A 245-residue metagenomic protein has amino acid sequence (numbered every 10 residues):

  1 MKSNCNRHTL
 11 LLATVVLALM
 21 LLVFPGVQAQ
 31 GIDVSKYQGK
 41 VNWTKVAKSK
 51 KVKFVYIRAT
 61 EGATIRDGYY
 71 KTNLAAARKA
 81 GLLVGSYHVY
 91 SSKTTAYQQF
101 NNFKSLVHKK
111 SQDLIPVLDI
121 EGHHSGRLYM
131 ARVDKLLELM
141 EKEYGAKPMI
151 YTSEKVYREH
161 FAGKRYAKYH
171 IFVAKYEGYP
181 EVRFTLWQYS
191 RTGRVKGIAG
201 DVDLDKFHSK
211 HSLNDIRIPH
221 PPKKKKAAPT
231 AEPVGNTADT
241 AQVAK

Functional and structural regions predicted by a protein language model:
K2-A13: Bacterial N-terminal signal peptides that target proteins for export
A13-V23: Bacterial N-terminal signal peptides
F24-A29: Sec/Tat signal peptide C-region and signal peptidase I cleavage site
Q30-K36, K164-K245: Functionally critical loop-and-helix segments that line ligand-binding/catalytic clefts of soluble enzyme domains
Q30-V41, A47, I57-L137, E141-E143: Substrate-binding cleft of extracellular glycoside hydrolase catalytic domains
V41-N42, E159: Short acidic active-site motifs
K50-K53, L82, Q112, K164-I171 (+1 more regions): Glycine-enriched alpha-helix->loop->beta-strand junction motifs that scaffold or abut catalytic
L114-G178: Catalytic domains of cell-wall/extracellular-matrix polysaccharide-remodeling enzymes, centered on de-N-acetylation
